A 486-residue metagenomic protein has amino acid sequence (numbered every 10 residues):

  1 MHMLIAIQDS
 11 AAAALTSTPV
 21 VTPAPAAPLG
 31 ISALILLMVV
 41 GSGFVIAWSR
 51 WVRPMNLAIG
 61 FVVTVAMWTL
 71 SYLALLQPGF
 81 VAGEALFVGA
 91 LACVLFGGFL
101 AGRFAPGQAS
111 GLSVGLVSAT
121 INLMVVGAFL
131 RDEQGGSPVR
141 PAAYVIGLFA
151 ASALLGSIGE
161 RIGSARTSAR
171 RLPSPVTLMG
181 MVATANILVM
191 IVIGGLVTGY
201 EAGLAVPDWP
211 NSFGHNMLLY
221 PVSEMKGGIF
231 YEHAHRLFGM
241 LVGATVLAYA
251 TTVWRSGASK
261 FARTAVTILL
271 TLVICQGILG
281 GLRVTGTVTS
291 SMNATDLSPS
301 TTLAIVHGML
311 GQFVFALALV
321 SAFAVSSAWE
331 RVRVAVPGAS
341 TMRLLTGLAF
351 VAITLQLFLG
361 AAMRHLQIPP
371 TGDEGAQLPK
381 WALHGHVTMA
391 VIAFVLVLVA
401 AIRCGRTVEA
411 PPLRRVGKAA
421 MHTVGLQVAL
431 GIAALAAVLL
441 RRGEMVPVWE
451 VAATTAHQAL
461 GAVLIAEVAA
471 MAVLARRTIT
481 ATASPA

Functional and structural regions predicted by a protein language model:
H2-L15, T198-H233, H365, V446: Extracytosolic (periplasmic/ER-lumenal) interhelical loops and adjacent juxtamembrane/interface segments of multi-pass
P19-L172: Juxtamembrane/disordered regions of integral membrane proteins
L34-G43, V88-F99, I146-A165, L241-A248 (+3 more regions): Hydrophobic cores of alpha-helical transmembrane segments in multi-pass inner/ER membrane proteins, independent
V63-W68, G180-A202, I353-L359: N-terminal signal-anchor transmembrane alpha helix
M124-A142, V197-V206, I278-A304, G308 (+2 more regions): Interfacial helix-loop-helix junctions of multi-pass membrane proteins
A202-G214, L218, K226, L357-I392 (+1 more regions): Membrane-interfacial catalytic/cofactor-binding modules of polytopic membrane enzymes
S223-T245, L383-H386: Individual transmembrane alpha-helix segments
V253-I268, I402-A420, A486: Membrane-interface helix-loop-helix junctions at transmembrane boundaries of multi-pass membrane enzymes, predominantly
